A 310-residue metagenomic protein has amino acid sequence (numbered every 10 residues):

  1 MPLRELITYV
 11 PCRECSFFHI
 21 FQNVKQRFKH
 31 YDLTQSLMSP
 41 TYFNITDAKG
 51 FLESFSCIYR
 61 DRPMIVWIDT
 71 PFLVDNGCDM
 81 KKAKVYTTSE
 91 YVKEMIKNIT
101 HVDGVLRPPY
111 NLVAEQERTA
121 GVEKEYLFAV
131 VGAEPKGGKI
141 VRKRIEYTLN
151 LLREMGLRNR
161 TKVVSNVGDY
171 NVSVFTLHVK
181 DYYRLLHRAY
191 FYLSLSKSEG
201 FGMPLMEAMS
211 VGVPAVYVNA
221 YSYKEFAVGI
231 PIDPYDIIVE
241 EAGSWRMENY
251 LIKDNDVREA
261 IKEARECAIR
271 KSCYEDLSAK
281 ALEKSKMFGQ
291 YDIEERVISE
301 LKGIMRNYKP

Functional and structural regions predicted by a protein language model:
M1-F55, Q290-Y291: N-terminal pre-catalytic "stem/leader" segment of glycosyltransferase-like enzymes
D75-G77, K81-V102: A short, active-site helix/loop in glycosyltransferases that binds the activated sugar's phosphate group
Y91-V92, I99, V105-Q116, V167-D169 (+1 more regions): Short beta-strand->alpha-helix junction loop in the catalytic core of nucleotide-activated group-transfer enzymes
L112-Y170: Conserved catalytic-core segment of nucleotide-activated headgroup transferases in glycan assembly
R184-G200, V213: Acidic donor-binding loop of glycosyltransferase active sites
P214-Y217, K224: Short hydrophobic beta-strand element within catalytic cores of glycosyltransferases and related nucleotide-activated
K224-A264: Change "using UDP/GDP/dTDP sugars" to "using nucleotide sugars
L251-E259, A268-K302: A charged, aromatic-enriched C-terminal amphipathic alpha-helix characteristic of glycosyltransferases across folds
